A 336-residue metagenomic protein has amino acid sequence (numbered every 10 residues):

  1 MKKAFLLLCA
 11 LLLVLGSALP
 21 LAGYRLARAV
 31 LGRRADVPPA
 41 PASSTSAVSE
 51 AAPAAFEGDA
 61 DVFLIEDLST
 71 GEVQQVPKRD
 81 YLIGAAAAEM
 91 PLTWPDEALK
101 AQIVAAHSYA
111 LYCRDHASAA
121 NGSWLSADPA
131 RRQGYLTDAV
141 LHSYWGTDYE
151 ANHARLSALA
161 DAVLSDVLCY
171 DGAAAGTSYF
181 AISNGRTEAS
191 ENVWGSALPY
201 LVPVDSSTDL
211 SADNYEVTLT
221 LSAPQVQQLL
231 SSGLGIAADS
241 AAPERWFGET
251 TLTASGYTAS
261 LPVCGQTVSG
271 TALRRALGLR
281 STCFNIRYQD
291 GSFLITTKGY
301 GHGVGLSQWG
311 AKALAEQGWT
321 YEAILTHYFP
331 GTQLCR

Functional and structural regions predicted by a protein language model:
M1-R336: Conserved, single-site charged/polar hotspot
